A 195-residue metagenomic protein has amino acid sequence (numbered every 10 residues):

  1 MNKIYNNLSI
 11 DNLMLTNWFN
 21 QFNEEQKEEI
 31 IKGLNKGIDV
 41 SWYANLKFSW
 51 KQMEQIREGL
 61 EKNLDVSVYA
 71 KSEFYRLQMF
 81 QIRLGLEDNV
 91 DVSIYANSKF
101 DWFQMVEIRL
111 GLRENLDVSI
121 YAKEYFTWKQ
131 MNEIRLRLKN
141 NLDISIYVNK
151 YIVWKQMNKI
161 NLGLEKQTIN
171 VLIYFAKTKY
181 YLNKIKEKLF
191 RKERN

Functional and structural regions predicted by a protein language model:
M1-N195: General marker for long, soluble alpha-helical cores
